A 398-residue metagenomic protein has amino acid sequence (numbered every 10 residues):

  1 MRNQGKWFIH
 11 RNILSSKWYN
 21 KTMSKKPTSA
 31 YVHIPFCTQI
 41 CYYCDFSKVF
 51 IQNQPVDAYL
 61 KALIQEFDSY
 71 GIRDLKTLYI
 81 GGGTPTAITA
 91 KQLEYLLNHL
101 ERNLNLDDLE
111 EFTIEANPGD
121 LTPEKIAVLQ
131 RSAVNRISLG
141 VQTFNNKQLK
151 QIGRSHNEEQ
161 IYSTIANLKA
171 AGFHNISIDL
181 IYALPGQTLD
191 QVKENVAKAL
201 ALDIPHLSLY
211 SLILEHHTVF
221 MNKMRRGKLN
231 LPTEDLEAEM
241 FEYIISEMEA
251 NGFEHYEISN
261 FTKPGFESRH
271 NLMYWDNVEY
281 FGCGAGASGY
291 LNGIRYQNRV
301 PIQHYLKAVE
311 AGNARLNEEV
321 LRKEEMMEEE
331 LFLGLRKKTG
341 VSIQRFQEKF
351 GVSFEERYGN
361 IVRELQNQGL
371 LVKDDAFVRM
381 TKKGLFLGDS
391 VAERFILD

Functional and structural regions predicted by a protein language model:
R2, W7-H10, L14-A30, F46 (+2 more regions): N-terminal [4Fe-4S]-dependent radical SAM core
K25-P27, K48-Y70, D74-V352: C-terminal scaffold of the Radical SAM
P35-F46: Local cysteine-cluster metal-coordination motifs and their immediate loop/turn environment, predominantly Fe-S cluster
C37, P205, E279, D375-A376: Beta-strand-connecting loop/turn residues
V352-E364: Short amphipathic alpha-helical interaction segments
N367-A376: A short, conserved structural fragment
F377-T381: Minor-groove-contacting beta-hairpin "wing" of winged helix-turn-helix DNA-binding domains
L385-D398: Short, amphipathic alpha-helical interaction segments positioned at domain boundaries
